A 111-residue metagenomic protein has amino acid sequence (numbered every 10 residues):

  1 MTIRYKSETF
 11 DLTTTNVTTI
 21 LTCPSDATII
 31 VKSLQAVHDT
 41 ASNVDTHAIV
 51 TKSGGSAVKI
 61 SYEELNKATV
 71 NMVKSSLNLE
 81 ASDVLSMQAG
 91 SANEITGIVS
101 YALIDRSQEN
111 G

Functional and structural regions predicted by a protein language model:
M1-I29, S33, A89-G111: C-terminal interaction-tip segments
A27-K32, V44, A81-D83: A generic structural signal for short beta-strands and their flanking turns/coil linkers
V37, T51-S53, Q88: A generic structural motif
V37-T46, S91-T96: Extended, low-complexity, turn-rich repeat/linker tracts enriched in Gly/Pro/Ser/Thr and Asp/Glu that occur
A41-Y62: Short, surface-exposed beta-strand/strand-loop-strand elements in extracellular ectodomains
G55-S82: Intrinsically disordered, low-complexity Pro/Gly/Ser/Thr-rich segments with frequent PxxP/GP/PP motifs and embedded
L77-I95: Noncatalytic modules at the cell exterior or secretory-pathway interfaces, chiefly beta-strand-rich lectin/adhesion
